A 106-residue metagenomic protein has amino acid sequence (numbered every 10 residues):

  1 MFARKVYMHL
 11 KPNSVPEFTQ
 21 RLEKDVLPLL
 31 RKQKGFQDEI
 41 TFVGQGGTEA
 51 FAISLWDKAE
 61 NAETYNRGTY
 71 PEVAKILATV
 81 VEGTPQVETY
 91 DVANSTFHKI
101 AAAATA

Functional and structural regions predicted by a protein language model:
M1-F51, L55-P71, A78-A106: Short S/T/G/P-rich N-terminal loop/turn motif that feeds into the first structured element of a domain
